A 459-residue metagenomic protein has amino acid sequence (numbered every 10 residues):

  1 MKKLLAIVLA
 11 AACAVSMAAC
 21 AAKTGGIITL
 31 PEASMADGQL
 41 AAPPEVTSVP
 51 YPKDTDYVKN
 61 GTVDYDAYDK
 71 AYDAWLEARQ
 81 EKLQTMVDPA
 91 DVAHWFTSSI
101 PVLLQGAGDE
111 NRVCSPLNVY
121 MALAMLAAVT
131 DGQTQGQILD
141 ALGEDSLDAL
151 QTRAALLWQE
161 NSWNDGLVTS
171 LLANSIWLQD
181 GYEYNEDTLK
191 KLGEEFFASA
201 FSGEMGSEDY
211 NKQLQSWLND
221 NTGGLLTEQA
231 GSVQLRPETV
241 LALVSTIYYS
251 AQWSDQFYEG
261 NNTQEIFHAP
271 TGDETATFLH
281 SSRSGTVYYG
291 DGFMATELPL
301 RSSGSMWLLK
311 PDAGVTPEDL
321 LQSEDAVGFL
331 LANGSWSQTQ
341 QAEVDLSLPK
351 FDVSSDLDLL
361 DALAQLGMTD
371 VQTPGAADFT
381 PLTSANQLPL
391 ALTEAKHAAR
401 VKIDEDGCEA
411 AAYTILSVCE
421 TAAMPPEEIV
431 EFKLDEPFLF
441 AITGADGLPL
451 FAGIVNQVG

Functional and structural regions predicted by a protein language model:
M1-A11: Positively charged n-region of N-terminal signal peptides that target proteins for export
S16-A19: C-terminal motif of bacterial Sec signal peptides marking the signal peptidase cleavage site
A21-K23: Bacterial signal peptide processing site
D37-Q39, E45-D88: Extended low-complexity intrinsically disordered regions
P50-N60, K82, D109-V119, L126 (+2 more regions): Non-catalytic, conformational "gating/processing" segments within enzyme and secreted inhibitor domains
A78, K82-E144, I247-Q252, M294 (+4 more regions): His/Glu-rich zincin catalytic helix
L243, M294-S302, M306-L309, V418 (+1 more regions): Extended hydrophobic
P311-Q340: Internal alpha/beta scaffold segment
